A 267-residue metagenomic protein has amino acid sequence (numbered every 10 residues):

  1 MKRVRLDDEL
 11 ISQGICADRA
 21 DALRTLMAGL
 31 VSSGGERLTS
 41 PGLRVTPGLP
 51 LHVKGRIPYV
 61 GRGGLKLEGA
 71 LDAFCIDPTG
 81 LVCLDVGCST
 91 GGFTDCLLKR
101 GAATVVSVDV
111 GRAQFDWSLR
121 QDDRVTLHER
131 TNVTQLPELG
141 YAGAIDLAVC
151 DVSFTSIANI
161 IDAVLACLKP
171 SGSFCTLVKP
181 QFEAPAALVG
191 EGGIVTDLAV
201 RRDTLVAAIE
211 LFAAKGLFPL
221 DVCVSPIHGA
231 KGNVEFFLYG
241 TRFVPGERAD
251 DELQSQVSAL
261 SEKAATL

Functional and structural regions predicted by a protein language model:
M1-L49, V82: A basic, amphipathic helix-loop patch mediating RNA/tRNA/ribosome contacts
D72-T79, Y141-A142: Glycine-rich helix-loop-beta junction characteristic of Rossmann-like nucleotide cofactor-binding loops
P78-S89: Conserved class I S-adenosyl-L-methionine
T90-G101: Conserved SAM-binding loop of SAM-dependent methyltransferases across substrates and taxa, primarily the Class I
V106-T155, N159: S-adenosyl-L-methionine
A158-C175: A short glycine-rich, Lys/Arg-flanked "PGG" loop and its adjoining helix->strand segment in the class I
P180-D197: Short, glycine-/aromatic-enriched active-site segment of Class I SAM-dependent methyltransferases
V234, T241-L267: Flexible, glycine-/basic-rich loop-and-beta segments that form/coincide with the SAM-dependent methyltransferase
